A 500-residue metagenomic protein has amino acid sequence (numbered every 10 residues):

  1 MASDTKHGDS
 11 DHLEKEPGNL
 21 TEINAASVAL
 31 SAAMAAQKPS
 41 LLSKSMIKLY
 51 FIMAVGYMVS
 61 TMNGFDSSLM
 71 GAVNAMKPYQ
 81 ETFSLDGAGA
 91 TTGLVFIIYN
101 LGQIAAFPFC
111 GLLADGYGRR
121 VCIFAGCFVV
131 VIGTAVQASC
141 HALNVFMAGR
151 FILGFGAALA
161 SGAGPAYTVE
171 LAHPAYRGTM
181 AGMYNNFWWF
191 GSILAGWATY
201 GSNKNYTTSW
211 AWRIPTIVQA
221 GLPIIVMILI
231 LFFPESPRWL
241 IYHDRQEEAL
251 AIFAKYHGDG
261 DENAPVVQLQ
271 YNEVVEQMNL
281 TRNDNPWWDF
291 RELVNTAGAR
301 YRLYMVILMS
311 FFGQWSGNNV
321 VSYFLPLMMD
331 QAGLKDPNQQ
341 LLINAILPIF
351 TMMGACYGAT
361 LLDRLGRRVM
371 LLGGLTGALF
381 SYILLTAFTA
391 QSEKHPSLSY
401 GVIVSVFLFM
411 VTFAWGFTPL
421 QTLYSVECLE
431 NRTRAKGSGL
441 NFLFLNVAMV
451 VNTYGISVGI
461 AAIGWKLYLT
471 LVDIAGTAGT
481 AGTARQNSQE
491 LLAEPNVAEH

Functional and structural regions predicted by a protein language model:
A2-Y256, N279-H500: Alpha-helical transmembrane bundle of multi-pass membrane proteins
Y256-L269: Short intracellular "coupling" helices and adjacent cytoplasmic loop segments at the cytosolic face of multi-pass
V267-N283: Cytosol/matrix-facing amphipathic helices and coiled-coil assembly/linker segments of eukaryotic membrane proteins
